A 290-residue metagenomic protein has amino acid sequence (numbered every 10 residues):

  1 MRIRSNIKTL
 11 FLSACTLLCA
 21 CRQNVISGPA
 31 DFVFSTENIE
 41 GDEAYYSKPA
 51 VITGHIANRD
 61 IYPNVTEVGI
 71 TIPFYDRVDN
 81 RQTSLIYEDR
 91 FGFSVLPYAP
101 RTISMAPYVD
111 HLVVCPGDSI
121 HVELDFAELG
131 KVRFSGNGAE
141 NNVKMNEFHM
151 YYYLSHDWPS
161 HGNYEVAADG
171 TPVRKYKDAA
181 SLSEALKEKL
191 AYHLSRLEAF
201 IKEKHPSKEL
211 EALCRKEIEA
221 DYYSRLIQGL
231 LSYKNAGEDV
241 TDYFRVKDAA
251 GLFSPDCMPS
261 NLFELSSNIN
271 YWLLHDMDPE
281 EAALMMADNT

Functional and structural regions predicted by a protein language model:
R2-F11: Bacterial N-terminal signal peptides that target proteins for export
L18-A20: C-terminal motif of bacterial Sec signal peptides marking the signal peptidase cleavage site
I26-K204: A non-transmembrane, solvent-exposed segment enriched in polar/low-complexity residues
G136-T290: Oxidative protein folding and maturation machinery
